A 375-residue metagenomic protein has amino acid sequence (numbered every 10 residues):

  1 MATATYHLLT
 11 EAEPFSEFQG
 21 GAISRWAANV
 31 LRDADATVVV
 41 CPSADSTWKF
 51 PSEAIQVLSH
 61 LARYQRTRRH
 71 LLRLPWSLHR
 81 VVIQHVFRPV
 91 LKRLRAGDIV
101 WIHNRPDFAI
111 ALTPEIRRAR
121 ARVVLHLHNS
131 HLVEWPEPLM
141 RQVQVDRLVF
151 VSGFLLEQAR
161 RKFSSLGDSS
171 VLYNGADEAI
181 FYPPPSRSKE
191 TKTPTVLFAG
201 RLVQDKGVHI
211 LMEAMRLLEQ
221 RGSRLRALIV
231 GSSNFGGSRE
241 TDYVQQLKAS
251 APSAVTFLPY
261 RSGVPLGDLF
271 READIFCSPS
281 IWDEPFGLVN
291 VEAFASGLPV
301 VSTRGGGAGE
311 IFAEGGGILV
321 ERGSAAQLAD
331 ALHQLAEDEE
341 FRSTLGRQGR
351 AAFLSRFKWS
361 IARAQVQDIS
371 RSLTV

Functional and structural regions predicted by a protein language model:
R118, T241-V264: Nucleotide-activated donor-binding/catalytic signature segment of Leloir-type glycosyltransferases, i.e., the conserved
W135-E137, R160, G175-K192, D268: Acidic anion/phosphate-binding donor-loop and adjacent secondary structure in glycosyltransferase catalytic cores
V149, R187-K206, L211-R216, L228: Conserved donor-binding/catalytic core segment of Leloir-type glycosyltransferases
R226-Q245: Glycosyltransferase donor-sugar binding loop
Y260-R261, D268-A273: Short alpha-helical donor nucleotide-sugar binding micro-motif in glycosyltransferases
P299-S302: Short hydrophobic beta-strand element within catalytic cores of glycosyltransferases and related nucleotide-activated
E314, I318-A325, Q334-E340: Conserved acidic donor-binding segment of nucleotide-sugar-dependent glycosyltransferases
Q327, Q334, F341-R356, A362-D368: A short, well-ordered alpha-helix in the C-terminal region of glycosyltransferases
